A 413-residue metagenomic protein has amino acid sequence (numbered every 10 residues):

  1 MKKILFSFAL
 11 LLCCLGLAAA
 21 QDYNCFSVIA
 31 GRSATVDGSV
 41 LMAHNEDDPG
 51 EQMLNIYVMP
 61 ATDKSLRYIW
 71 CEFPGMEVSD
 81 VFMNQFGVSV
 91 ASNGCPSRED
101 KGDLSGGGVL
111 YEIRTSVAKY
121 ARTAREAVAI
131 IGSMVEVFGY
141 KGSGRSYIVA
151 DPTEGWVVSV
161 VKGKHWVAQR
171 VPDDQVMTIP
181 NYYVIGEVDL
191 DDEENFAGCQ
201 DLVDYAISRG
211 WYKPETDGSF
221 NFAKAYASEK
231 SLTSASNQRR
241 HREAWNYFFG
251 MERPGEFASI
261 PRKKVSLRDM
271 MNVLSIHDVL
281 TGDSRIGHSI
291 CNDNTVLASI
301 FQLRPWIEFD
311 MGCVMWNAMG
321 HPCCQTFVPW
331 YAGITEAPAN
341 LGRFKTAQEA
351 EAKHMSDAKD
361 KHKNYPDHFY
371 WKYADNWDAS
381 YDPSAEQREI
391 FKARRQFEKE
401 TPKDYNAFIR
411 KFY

Functional and structural regions predicted by a protein language model:
I4-L15: Sec-dependent N-terminal signal peptides
Q21-L110, I130-G255: A contiguous strand-loop segment
G102-D103, E112-A121: Second-shell loop/turn segments in exported
Y120-A129, S133-G142, K263, P305-E308: Secondary-structure boundary elements
A127-E136, L267-L280: Short, well-structured alpha-helical segments that form the helix of a local strand-helix-strand
S234-M270, L274, N292-N294, F301: Long, repeat-rich segments with strong aromatic
V279-A407: Substrate-recognition/cap regions that form aromatic- and gly/pro-loop-enriched pockets for small-molecule ligands
